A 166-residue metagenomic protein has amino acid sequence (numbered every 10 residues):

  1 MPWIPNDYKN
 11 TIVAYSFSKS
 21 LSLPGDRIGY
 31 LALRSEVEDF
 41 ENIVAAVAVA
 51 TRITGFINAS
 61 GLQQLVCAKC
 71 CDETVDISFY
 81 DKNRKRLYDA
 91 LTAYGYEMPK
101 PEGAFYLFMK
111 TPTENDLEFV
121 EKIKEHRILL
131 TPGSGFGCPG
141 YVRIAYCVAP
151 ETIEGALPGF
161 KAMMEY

Functional and structural regions predicted by a protein language model:
M1-W3: Conserved PLP phosphate-binding loop immediately N-terminal to the Schiff-base lysine helix in PLP-dependent enzymes
D7-D81: Conserved core segment of the aminotransferase class I/II
T11, Y96, I128: Short, conserved active-site loop motifs that form the nucleotide-linked donor/cofactor pocket
A14, E97-E102, S134-G135: Short beta-strand
S16, M109-K110, L130-G133: Thr-Gly-centered strand-to-loop micro-motif
R52-A59, D81, L87, Y106-H126 (+2 more regions): Accessory recognition modules or surfaces
G61-A68, Y80-T92, M98-K110, G140: Conserved glycine-rich beta-strand-loop-beta hairpin in the small C-terminal domain of fold type I
D72, E121, E125-T131, F136-Y166: PLP-dependent enzyme catalytic core of the Aspartate aminotransferase-like
